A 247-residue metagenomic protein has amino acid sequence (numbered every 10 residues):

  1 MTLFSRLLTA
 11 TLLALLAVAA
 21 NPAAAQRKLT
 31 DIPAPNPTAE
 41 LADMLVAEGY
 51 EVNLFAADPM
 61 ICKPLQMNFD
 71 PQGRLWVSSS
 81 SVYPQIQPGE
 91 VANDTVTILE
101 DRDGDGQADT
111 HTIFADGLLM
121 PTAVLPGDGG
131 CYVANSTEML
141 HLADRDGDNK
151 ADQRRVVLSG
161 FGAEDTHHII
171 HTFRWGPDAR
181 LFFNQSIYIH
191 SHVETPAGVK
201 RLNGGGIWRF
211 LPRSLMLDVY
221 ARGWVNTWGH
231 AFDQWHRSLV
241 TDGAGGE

Functional and structural regions predicted by a protein language model:
M1-T11, F210: Bacterial N-terminal signal peptides that target proteins for export
T9-A19: Bacterial N-terminal signal peptides
P22-E247: Beta-propeller domains with acidic blade repeats across secreted/periplasmic ectodomains and cytosolic WD/CNH propellers
